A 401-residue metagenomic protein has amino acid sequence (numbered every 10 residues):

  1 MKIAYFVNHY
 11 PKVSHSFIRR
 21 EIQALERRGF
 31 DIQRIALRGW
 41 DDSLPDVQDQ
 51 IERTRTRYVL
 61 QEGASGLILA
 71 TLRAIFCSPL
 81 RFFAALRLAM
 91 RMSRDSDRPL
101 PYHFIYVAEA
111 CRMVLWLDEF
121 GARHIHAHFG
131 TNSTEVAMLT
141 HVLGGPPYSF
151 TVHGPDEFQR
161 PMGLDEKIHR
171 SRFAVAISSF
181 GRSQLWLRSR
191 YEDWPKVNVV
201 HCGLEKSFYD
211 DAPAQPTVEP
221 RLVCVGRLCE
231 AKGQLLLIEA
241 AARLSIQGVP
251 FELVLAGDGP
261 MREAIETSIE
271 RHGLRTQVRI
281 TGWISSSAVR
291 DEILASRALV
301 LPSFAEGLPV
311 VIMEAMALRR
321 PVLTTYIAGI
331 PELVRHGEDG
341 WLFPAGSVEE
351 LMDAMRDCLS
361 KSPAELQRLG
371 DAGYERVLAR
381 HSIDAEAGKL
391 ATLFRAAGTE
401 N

Functional and structural regions predicted by a protein language model:
F180, G203: Carbohydrate-associated surface elements
P213-A241, V254: Conserved donor-binding/catalytic core segment of Leloir-type glycosyltransferases
E266-I284: Nucleotide-activated donor-binding/catalytic signature segment of Leloir-type glycosyltransferases, i.e., the conserved
W283-I284, D291-S296: Short alpha-helical donor nucleotide-sugar binding micro-motif in glycosyltransferases
F304: Aromatic "clamp/platform" in nucleotide-sugar-dependent glycosyltransferases that forms part of the donor/acceptor
P321-T324, V334: Short hydrophobic beta-strand element within catalytic cores of glycosyltransferases and related nucleotide-activated
P331-D357, A364: Change "using UDP/GDP/dTDP sugars" to "using nucleotide sugars
D357, A364-A379, E386-T392: A short, well-ordered alpha-helix in the C-terminal region of glycosyltransferases
